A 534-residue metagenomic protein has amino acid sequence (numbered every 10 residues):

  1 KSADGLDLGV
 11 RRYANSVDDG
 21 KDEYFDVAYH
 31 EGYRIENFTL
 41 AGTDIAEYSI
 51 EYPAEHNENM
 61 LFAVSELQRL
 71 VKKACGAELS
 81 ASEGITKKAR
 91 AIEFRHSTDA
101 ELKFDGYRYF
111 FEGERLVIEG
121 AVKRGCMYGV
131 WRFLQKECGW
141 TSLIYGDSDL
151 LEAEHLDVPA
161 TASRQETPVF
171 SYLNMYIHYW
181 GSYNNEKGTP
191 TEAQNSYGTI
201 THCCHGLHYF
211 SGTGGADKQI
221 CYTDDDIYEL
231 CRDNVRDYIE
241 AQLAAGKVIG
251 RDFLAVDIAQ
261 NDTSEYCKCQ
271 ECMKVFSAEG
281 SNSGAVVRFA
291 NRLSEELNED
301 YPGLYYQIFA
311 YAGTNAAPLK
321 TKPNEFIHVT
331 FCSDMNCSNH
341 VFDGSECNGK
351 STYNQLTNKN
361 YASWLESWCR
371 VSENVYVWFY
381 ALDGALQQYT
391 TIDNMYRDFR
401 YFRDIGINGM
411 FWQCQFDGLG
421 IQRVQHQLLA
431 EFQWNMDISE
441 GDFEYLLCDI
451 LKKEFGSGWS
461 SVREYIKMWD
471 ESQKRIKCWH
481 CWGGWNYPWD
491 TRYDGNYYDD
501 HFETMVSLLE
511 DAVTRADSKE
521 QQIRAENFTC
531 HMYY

Functional and structural regions predicted by a protein language model:
K1, S80-K103: Short, well-ordered secondary-structure micro-motifs within conserved domains or adaptor modules
A3-V27, E58, A63-E66, L70 (+4 more regions): Feature activates predominantly on carbohydrate-active enzymes
R12, D18-Y48: Disordered inhibitory propeptide/activation segment of secreted metzincin zinc metalloprotease zymogens, centered on
A41-E58, A216-K218: Acidic/histidine-rich, surface-exposed loop or edge segments in extracytoplasmic proteins
Y222-E229, D237, G349-S460: Structured mid-domain segments that build the active-site/substrate or prosthetic-cofactor binding neighborhood
S277-R292, N324-D343, F432-E440: Acidic, His- and aromatic-enriched active-site or binding-groove loops in soluble protein domains that engage sugars
Q307-S338, Q387-N394, G420-H426: Substrate-binding cleft/loops of secretory-pathway carbohydrate-active enzymes
G406, F432-Y534: Catalytic domains of carbohydrate-active enzymes that cleave complex glycans
